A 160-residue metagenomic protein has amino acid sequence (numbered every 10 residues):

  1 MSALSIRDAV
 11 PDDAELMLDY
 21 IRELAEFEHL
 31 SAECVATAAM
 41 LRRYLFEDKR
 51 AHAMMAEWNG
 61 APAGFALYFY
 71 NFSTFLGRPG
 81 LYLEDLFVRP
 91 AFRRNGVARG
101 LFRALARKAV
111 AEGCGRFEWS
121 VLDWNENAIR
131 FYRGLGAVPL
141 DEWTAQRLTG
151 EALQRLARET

Functional and structural regions predicted by a protein language model:
S5-M17: A short beta-loop-alpha structural element at the N-terminal edge of CoA-dependent acyl/N-acetyltransferase catalytic
L18-R43: Conserved GNAT-fold acetyl-CoA-binding loop/helix
R43-M55, Y82: A short helix-loop-beta-strand connector motif used in the catalytic cores of GNAT acetyltransferases and, in some
M55, A61-F69: Conserved beta-strand in the GNAT
L86-R93: A short, internal acetyl-CoA/4′-phosphopantetheine-binding micro-motif in the GNAT/acyltransferase core
R94-R107, G134: Conserved acetyl-CoA-binding loop-helix of GNAT-fold acetyltransferases
V110-S120: Conserved GNAT acetyl-CoA-binding A-motif
W119-A128, R147-E151: Conserved beta-strand-loop-alpha-helix junction that forms the acyl-donor binding cleft
